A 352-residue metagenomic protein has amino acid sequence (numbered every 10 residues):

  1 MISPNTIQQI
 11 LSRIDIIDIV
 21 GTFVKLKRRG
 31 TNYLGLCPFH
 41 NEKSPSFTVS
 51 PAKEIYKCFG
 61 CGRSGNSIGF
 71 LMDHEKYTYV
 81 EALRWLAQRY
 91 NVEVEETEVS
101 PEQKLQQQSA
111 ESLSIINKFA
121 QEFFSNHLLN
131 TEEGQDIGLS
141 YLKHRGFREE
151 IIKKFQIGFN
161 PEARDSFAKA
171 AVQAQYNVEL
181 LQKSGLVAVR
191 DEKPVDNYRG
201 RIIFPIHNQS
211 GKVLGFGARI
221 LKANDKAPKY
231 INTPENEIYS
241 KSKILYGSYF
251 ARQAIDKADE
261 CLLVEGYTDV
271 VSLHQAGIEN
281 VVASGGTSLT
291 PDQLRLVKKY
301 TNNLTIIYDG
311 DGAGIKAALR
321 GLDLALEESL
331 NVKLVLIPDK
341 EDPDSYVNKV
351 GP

Functional and structural regions predicted by a protein language model:
M1-S100, K104, D165: N-terminal structured subdomain of primase-like DNA metabolism proteins
I2, R29, L105-A120, P161-Y300 (+2 more regions): Phosphate-handling DNA/RNA-contact segment within nucleic-acid enzymes
N41-E42, R63, I220-L221, T268 (+3 more regions): Conserved nucleotide-binding/hydrolysis micro-motifs of P-loop NTPases
D73-V92, R201-I220, S345, P352: Structured, non-catalytic alpha/beta "coupling" segments that mediate domain-domain communication and provide generic
E81-G134: Conserved active-site segments centered on acidic
E98-V99, I152-K153, F159-N160, V350: Terminal amphipathic helices with adjacent charged low-complexity linkers/tails
L289-P352: Conserved phosphate-handling catalytic cores of large alpha/beta enzymes
